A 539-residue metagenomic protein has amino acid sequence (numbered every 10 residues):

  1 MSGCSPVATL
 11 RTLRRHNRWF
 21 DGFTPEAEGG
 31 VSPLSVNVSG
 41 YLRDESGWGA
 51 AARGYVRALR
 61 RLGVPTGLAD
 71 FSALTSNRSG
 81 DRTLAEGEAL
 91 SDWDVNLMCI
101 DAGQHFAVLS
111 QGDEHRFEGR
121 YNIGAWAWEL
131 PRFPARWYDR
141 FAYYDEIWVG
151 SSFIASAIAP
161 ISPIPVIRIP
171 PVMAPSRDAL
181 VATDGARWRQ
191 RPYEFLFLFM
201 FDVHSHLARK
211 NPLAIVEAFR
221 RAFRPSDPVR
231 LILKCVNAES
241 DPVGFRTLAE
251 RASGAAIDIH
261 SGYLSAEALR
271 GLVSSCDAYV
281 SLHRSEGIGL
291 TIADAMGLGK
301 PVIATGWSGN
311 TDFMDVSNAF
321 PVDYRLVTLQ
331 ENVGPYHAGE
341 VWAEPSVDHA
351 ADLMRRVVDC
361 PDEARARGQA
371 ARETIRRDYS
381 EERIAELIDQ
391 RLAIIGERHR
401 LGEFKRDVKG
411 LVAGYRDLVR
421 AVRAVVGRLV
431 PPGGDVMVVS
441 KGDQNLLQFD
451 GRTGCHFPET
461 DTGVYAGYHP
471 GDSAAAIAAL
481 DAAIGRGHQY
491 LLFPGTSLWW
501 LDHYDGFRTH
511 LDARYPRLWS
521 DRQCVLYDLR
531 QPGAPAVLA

Functional and structural regions predicted by a protein language model:
S2-I100, G402-V425, P432-G433, V438-K441: N-terminal pre-catalytic "stem/leader" segment of glycosyltransferase-like enzymes
N37-S39, D70-A157, E267-A268, I477 (+1 more regions): Extended catalytic core of nucleotide-activated donor transferases of GT-like folds
A50-A58, D178-L269, S274-S275: Conserved catalytic-core segment of nucleotide-activated headgroup transferases in glycan assembly
R284: Aromatic "clamp/platform" in nucleotide-sugar-dependent glycosyltransferases that forms part of the donor/acceptor
T311-R356: Change "using UDP/GDP/dTDP sugars" to "using nucleotide sugars
H349, R356, E363-R377: A short, well-ordered alpha-helix in the C-terminal region of glycosyltransferases
G427-L429, M437-D481, L491, L501-D512: Extracytoplasmic
L492-A539: Aromatic/acidic, Gly/Pro-rich catalytic loop(s) in extracytoplasmic/lumenal soluble domains of multi-pass membrane
